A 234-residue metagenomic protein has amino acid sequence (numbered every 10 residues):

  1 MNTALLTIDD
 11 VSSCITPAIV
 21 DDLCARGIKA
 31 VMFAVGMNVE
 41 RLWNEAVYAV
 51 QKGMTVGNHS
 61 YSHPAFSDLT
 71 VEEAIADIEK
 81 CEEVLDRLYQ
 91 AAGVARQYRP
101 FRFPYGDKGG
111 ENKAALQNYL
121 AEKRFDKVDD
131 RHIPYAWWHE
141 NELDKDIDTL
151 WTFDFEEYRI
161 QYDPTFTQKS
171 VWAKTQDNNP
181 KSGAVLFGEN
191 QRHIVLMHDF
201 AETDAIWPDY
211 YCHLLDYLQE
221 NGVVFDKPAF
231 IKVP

Functional and structural regions predicted by a protein language model:
M1-F103, G109, Y217, V224 (+1 more regions): Active-site beta->alpha N-cap acidic-glycine motif
E40-R41, A65-L196, A201-L218: Catalytic domains of cell-wall/extracellular-matrix polysaccharide-remodeling enzymes, centered on de-N-acetylation
